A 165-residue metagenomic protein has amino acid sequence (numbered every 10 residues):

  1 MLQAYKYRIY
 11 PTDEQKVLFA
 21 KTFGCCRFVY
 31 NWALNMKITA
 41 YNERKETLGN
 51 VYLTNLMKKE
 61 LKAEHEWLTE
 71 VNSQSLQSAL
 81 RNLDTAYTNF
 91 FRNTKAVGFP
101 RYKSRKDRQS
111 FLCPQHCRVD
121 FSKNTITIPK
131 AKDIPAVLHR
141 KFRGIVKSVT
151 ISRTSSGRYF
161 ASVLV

Functional and structural regions predicted by a protein language model:
M1-V165: Nucleic-acid substrate recognition interfaces
